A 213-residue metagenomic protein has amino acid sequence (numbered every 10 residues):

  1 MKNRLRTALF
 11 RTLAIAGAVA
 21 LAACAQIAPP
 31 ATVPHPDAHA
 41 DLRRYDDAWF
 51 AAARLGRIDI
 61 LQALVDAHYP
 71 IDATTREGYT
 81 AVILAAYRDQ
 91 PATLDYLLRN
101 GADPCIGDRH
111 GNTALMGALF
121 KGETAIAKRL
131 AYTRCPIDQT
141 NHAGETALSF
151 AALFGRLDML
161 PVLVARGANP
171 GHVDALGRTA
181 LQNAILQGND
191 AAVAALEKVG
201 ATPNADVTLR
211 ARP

Functional and structural regions predicted by a protein language model:
A22-A23: C-terminal motif of bacterial Sec signal peptides marking the signal peptidase cleavage site
A51-G56, L84-Q90, G117-E123, F150-R156 (+1 more regions): Ankyrin repeat A-helix N-terminal signature
R57-V65, Q90-L98, E123-A131, R156-V164 (+1 more regions): Ankyrin repeat structural motif
D108-D138, H142-E145, L153: Alpha-helical adaptor scaffolds
I185-P213: Terminal, low-structured helical/coil segments at or just beyond the last alpha-helical repeat
